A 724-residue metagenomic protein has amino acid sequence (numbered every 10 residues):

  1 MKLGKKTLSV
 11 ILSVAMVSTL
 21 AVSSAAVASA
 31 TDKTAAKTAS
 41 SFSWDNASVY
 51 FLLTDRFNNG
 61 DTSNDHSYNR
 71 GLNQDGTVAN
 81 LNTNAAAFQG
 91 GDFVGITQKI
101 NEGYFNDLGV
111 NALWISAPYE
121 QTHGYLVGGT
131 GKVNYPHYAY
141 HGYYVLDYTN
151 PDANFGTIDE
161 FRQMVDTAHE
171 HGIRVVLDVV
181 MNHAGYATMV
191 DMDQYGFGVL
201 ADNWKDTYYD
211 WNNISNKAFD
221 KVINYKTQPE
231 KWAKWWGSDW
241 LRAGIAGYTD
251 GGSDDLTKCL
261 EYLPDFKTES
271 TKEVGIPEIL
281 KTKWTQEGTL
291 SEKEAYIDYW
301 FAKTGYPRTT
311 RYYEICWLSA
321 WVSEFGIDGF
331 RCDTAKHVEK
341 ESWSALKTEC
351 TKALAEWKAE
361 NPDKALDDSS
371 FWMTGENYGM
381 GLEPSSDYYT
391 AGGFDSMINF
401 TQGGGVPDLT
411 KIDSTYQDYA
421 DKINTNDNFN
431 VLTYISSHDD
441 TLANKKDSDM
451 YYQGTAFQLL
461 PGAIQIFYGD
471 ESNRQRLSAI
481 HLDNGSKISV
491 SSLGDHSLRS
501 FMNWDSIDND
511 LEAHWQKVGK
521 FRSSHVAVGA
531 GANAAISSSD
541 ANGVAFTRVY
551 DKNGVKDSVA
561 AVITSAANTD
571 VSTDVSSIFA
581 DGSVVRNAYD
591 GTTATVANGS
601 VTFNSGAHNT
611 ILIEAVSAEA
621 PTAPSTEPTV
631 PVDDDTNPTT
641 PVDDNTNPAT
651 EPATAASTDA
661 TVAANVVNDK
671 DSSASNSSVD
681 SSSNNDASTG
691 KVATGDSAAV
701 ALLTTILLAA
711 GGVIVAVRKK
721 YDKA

Functional and structural regions predicted by a protein language model:
L12-L20, S24, G695, L708: Hydrophobic core
T31-R174, N182-A184, M189-M192, F266 (+3 more regions): N-terminal structural segment of carbohydrate-active enzymes
S48, V596-P624: C-terminal beta-strand-rich structural cap/linker in extracellular carbohydrate-active enzymes
H66-R70, Q121-G142, H183-E278, T348 (+2 more regions): Aromatic- and acidic-residue-enriched segments that line the glycan-binding/catalytic groove of carbohydrate-active
V78-V94, G142-T157, Y262-R311, D328-H337 (+2 more regions): The substrate-binding groove and active-site-proximal loops of carbohydrate-active enzymes, especially glycoside
S215-N216, Y313-Y434, K445-S448, A456 (+5 more regions): Active-site-proximal helices and loops of the catalytic beta/alpha 8
A623-T694: C-terminal low-complexity, Ser/Thr- and acidic/Pro-rich disordered "stalk" regions positioned immediately N-terminal
A709-A724: C-terminal membrane-anchoring or membrane-association module
